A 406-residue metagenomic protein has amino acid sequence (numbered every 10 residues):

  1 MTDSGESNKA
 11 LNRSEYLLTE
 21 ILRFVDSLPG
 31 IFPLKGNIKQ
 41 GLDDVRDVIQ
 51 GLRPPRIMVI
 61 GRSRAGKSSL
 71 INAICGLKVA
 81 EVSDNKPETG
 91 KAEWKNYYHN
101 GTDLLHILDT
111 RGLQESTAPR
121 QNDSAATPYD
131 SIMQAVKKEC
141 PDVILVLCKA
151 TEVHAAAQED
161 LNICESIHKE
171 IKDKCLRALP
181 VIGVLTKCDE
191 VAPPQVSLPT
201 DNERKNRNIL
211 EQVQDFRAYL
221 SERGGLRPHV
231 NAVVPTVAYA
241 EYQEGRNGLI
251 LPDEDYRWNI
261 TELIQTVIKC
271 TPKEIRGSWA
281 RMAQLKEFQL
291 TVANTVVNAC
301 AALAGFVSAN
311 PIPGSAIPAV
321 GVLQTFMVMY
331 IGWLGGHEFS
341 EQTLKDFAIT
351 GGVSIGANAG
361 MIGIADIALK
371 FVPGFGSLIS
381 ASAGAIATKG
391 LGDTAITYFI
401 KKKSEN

Functional and structural regions predicted by a protein language model:
T2-H106, T110-V296: Conserved GTPase G-domain substructure that encodes guanine base recognition and part of the catalytic core, centered
S69, E262, T266, Y330 (+4 more regions): Alpha-helical scaffold segments in soluble metabolic enzymes
I74, C188, V267, I331-G335 (+2 more regions): Generic structural signal for hydrophobic core residues of well-folded globular domains
K95-N96, E287, D346, I367-V372 (+1 more regions): Short alpha-helical linear motifs
K273-R276, F306, I400, S404: Intrinsically disordered or highly flexible coil/loop and linker segments, enriched in small and charged/polar residues
V296-L334, E338-K389: Membrane-inserting effector segments that mediate pore formation, membrane fusion, or transient membrane insertion
K389-N406: Hydrophobic alpha-helical transmembrane segments of membrane transport and translocation systems, primarily multi-pass
